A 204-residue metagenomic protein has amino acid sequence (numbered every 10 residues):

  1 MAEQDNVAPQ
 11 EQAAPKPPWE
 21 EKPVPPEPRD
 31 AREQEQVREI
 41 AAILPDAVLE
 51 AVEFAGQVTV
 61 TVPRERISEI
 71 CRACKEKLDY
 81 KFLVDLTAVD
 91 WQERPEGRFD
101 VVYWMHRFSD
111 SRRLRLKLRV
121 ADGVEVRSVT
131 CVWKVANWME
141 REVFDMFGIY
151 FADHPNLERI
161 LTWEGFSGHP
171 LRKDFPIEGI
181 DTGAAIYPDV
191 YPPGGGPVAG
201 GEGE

Functional and structural regions predicted by a protein language model:
M1-E204: Terminal low-complexity/charged segments
